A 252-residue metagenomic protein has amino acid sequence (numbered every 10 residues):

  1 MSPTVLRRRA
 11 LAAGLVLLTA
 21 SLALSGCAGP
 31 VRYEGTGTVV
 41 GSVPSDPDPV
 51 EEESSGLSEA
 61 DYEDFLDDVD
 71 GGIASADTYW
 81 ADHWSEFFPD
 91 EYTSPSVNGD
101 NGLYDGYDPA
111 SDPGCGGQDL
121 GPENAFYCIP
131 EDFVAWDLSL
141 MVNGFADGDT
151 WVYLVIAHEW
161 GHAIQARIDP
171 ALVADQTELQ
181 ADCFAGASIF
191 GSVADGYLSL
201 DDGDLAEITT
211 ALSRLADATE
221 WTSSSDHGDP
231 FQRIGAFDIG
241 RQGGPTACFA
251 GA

Functional and structural regions predicted by a protein language model:
S2-L17: Bacterial N-terminal signal peptides that target proteins for export
L22-G26: C-terminal motif of bacterial Sec signal peptides marking the signal peptidase cleavage site
A28-F65, D70-G72, H83, F87 (+3 more regions): C-terminal capping/extension segments of zinc metalloprotease domains
F65-L66, P170-C183: Active-site metal-coordination segments of metallo-dependent hydrolases
W80, L154-R167, D182, G186: Active-site recognition of the HExxH zinc-binding catalytic motif
P89-N101: Long, charged, glycine-rich C-terminal linkers/tails
L138-L154, D169-D175: Short pre-active-site segment immediately N-terminal to the catalytic Zn-binding motif
W160-Q176, S188-V193: Catalytic Zn2+-binding segment of zinc metalloproteases
